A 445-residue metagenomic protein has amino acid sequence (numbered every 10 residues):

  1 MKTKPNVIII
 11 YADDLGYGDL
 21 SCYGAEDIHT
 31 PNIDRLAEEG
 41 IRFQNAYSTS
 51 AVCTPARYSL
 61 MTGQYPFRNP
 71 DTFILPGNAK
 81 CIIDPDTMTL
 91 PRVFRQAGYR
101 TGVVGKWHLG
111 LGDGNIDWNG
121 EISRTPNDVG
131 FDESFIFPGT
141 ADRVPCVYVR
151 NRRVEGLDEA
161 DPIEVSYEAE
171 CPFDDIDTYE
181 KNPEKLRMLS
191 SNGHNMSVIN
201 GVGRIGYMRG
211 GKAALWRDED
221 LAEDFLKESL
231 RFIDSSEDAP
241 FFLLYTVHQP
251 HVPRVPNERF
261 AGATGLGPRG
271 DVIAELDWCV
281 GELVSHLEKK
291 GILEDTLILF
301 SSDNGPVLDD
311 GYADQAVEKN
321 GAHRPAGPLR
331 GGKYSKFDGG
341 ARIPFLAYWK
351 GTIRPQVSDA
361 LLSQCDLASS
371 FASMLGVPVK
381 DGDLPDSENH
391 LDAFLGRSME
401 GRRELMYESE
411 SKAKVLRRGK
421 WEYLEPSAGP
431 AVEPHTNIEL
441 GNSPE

Functional and structural regions predicted by a protein language model:
M1-P444: Formylglycine-dependent sulfatase
